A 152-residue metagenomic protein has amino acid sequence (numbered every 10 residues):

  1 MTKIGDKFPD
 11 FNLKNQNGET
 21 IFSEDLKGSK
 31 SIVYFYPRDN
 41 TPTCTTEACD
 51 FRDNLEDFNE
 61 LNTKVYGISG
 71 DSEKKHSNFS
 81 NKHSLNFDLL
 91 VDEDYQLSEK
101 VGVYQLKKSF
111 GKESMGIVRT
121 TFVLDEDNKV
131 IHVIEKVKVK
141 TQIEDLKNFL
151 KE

Functional and structural regions predicted by a protein language model:
M1-E152: Chalcogenol-based redox active-site neighborhoods
